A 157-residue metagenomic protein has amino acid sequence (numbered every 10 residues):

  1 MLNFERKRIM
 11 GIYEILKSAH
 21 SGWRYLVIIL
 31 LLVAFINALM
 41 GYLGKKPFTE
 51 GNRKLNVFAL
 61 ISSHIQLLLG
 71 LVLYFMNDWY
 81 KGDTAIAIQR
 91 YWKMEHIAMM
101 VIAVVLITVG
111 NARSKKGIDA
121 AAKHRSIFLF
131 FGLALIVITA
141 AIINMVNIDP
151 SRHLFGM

Functional and structural regions predicted by a protein language model:
L2-M157: Membrane-embedded alpha-helical bundles that constitute the cytochrome b-like, heme-associated redox core of multi-pass
